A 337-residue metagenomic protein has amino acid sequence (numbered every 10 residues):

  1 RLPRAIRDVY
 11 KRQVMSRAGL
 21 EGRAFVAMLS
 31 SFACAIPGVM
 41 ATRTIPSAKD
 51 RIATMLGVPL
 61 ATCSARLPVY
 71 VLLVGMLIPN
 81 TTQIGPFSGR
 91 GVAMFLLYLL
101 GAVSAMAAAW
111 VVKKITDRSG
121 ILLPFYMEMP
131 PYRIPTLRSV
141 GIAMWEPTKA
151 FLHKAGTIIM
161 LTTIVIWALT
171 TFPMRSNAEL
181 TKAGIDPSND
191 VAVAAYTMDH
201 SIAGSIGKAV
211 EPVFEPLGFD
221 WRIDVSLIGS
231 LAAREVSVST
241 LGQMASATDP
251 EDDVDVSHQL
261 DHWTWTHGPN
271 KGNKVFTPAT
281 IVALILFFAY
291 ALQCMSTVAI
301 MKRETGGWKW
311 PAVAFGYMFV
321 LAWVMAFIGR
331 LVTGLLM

Functional and structural regions predicted by a protein language model:
R1-I6, Y10: Single conserved hydrophobic/aromatic residue that forms the stacking wall/gate of nucleotide- or nucleobase-binding
V14, I134-F151: Cytosolic juxtamembrane amphipathic/interface segments immediately preceding and feeding into a transmembrane helix
A18, A24, V39-T54, I164-F319: Extended, low-charge hydrophobic alpha-helical regions
P46, L60, S64-M94, S296-G307 (+1 more regions): Transmembrane helix-loop junctions at the membrane interface of multipass transporters and ion channels
V58, I84-S104, A108, I158 (+5 more regions): Alpha-helical transmembrane segments of multi-pass inner-membrane proteins, especially transporters/permeases
V74-L77, L97-K113, L161-T171, L284-A289 (+1 more regions): Hydrophobic core segments of alpha-helical transmembrane domains in multi-pass membrane transport and ion-translocation
M127-I142, A195-D199: Short, membrane-interfacial amphipathic segments enriched in basic
K149-L161, G218-I223: Membrane-interface helix starts
